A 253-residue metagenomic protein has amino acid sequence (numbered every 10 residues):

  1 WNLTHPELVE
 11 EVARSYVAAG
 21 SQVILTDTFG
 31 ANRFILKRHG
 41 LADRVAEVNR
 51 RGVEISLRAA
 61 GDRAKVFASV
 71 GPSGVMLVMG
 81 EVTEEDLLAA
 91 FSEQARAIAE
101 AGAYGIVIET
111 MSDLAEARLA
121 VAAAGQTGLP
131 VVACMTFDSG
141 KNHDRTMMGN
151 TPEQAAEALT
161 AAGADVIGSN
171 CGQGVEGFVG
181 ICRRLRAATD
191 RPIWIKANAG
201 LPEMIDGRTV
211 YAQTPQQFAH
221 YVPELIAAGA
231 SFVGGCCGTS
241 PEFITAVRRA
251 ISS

Functional and structural regions predicted by a protein language model:
W1-S253: Domain-level signal for soluble alpha/beta catalytic cores
